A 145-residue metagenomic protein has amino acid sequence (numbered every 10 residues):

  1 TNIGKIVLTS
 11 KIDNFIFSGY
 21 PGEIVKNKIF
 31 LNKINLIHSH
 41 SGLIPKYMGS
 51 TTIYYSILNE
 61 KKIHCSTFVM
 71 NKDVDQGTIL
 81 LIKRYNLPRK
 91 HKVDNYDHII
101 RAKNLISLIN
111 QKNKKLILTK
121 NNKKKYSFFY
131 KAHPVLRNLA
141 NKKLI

Functional and structural regions predicted by a protein language model:
N2-S10: Short amphipathic alpha-helix with an adjacent loop that forms part of the alpha/beta core around
N14, S18-K142: Donor/substrate-binding cores of folate-linked one-carbon enzymes
